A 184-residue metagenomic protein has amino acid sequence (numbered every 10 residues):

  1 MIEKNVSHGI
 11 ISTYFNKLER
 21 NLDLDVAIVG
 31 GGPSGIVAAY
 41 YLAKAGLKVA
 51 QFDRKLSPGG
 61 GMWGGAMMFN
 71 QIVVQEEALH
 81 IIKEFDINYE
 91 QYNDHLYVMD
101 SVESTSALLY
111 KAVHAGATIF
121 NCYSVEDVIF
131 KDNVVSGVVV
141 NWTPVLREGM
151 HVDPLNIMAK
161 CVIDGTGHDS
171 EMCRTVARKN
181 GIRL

Functional and structural regions predicted by a protein language model:
M1-V26, K44, N141-W142: Extreme N-terminal leader/targeting segments of oxidoreductases
E19-A50: N-terminal Rossmann-like FAD-binding beta1-loop-alpha1 element of flavoenzymes
S34, S57, D169: Conserved Rossmann-like nucleotide-cofactor binding loop
A43-W63: Glycine-rich FAD pyrophosphate-binding loop
L47, I87, A117: Short phosphate-binding/catalytic loops that engage adenosine nucleotides
G64-N88: N-terminal glycine-rich dinucleotide-binding loop that anchors FAD/FMN and/or NAD(P) in oxidoreductases
N70-V74, Q91-Y110, F120: Short beta-strand to alpha-helix junction loop
A115-L184: Predominantly flavin-linked oxidoreductase catalytic cores and closely associated redox partners
